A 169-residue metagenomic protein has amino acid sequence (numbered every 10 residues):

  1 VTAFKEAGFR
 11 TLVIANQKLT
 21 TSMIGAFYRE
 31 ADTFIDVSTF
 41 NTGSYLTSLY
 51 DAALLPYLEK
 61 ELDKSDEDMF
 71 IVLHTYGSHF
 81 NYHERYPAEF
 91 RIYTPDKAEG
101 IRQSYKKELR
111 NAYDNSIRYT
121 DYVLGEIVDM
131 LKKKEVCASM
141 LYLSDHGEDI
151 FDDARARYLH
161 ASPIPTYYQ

Functional and structural regions predicted by a protein language model:
V1-Q169: Catalytic domains that recognize anionic headgroups
